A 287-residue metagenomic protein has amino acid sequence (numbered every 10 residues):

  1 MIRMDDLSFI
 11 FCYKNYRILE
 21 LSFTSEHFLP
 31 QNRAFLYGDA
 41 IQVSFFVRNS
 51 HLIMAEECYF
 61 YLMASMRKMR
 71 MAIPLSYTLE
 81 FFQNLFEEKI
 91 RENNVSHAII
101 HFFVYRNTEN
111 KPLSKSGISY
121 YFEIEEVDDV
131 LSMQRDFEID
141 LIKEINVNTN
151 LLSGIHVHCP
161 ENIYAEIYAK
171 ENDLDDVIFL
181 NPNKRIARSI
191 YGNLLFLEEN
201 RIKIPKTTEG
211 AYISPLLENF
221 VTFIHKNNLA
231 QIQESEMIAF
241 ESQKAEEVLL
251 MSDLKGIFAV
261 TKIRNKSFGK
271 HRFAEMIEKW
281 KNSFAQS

Functional and structural regions predicted by a protein language model:
I2-E88, L113-S287: Helix-start/capping segments and mature chain N-termini
E80-N110: Short, acidic/charged, Gly/Pro-enriched secondary-structure junctions
